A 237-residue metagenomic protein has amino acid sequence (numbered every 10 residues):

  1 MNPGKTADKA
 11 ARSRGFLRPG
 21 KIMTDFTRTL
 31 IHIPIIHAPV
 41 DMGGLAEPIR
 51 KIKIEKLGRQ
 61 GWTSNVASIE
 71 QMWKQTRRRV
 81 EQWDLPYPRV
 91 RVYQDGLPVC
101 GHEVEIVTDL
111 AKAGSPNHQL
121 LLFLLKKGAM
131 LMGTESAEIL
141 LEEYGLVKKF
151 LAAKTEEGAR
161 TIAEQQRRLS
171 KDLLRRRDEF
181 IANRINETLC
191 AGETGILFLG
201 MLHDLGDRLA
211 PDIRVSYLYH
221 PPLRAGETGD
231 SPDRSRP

Functional and structural regions predicted by a protein language model:
N2-K5, R12-P237: Compositional signal for N-terminal targeting/processing segments
